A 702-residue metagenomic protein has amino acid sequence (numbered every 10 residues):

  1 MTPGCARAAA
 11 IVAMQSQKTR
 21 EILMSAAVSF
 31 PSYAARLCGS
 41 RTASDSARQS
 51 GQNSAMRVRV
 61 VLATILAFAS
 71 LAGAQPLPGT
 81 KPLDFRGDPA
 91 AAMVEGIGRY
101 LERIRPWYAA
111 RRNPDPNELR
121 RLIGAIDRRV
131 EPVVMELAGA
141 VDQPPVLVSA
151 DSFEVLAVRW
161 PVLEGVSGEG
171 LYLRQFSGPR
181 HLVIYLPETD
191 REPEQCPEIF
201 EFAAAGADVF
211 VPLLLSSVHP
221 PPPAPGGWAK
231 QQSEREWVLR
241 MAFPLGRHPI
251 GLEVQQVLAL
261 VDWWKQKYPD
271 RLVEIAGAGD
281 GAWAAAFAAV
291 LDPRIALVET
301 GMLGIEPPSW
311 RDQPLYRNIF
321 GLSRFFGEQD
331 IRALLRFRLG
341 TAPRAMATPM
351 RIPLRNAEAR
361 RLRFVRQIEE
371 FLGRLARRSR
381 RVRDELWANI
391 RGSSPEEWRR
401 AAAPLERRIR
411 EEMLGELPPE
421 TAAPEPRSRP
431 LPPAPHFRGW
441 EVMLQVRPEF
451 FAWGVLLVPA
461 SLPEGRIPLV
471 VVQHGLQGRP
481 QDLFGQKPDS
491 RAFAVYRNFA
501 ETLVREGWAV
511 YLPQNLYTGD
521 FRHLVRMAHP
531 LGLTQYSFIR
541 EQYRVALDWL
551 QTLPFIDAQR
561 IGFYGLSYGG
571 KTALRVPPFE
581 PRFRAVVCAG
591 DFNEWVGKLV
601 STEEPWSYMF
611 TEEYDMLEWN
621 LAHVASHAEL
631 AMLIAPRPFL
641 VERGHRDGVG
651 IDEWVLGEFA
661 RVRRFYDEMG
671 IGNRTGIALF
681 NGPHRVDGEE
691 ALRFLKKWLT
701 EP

Functional and structural regions predicted by a protein language model:
M1-A10, A34: Residue-level detector of structural "landmarks"
R7-A26, D45-G51, T64: Short alpha-helix boundary/capping segments
Y33, Q49-L62: Bacterial N-terminal signal peptides that target proteins for export
I65-G73: Hydrophobic h-region of N-terminal signal peptides that target proteins for export in Gram-negative bacteria
Q75-G168, Q175-G178, E194, W237-E253 (+9 more regions): Alpha/beta-hydrolase-fold serine-hydrolase catalytic core, especially in secreted/extracellular enzymes
I184-W263, G304-P314, P463-T552, G597-W606: Cap/lid segment of the alpha/beta-hydrolase catalytic domain
L213, E299-M302, H474, Q514 (+4 more regions): Alpha/beta-hydrolase-fold catalytic nucleophile elbow
A259-F326, D330-R336, D548-N620: Primarily recognizes the serine-hydrolase "nucleophile elbow" in alpha/beta-hydrolase and SGNH/GDSL folds
